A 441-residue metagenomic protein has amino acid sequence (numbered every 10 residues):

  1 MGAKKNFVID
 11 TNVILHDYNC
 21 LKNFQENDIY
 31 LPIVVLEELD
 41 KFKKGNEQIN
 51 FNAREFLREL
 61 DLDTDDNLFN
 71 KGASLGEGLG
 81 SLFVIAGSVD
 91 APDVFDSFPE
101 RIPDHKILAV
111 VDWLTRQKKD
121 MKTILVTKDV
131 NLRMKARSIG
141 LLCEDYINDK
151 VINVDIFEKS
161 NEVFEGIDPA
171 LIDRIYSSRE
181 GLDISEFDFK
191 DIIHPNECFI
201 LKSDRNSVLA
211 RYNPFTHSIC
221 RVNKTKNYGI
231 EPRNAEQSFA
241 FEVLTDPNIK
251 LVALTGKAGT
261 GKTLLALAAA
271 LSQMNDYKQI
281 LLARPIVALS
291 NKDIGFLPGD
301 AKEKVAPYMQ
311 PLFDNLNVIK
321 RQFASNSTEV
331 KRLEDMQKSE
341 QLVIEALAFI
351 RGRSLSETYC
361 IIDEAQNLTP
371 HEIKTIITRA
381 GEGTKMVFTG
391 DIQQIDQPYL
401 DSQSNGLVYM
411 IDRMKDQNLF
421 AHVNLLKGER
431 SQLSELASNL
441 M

Functional and structural regions predicted by a protein language model:
A3-I124, V130-N227: Active-site-proximal, substrate-binding regions of enzyme catalytic domains and RNA-binding/basic surfaces
H16-Y18, K338-I361, A365-T375: Conserved RecA-like ASCE ATPase "motif II neighborhood" in helicase/translocase motors
K41-S74, Q310-L312, V408-M441: Conserved coupling/interface region of RecA-like P-loop/ASCE motor cores
G229-N248: N-terminal pre-P-loop "Q-motif" helix
P247-A253, E357: Pre-Walker A (Motif I) flank of P-loop NTPase domains
L254-G256, A266: Hydrophobic anchor at the beta1->P-loop junction of P-loop NTPases
G259-G261: Conserved glycine(s) of the Walker
L264-R332, Q397-N418: Conserved P-loop
